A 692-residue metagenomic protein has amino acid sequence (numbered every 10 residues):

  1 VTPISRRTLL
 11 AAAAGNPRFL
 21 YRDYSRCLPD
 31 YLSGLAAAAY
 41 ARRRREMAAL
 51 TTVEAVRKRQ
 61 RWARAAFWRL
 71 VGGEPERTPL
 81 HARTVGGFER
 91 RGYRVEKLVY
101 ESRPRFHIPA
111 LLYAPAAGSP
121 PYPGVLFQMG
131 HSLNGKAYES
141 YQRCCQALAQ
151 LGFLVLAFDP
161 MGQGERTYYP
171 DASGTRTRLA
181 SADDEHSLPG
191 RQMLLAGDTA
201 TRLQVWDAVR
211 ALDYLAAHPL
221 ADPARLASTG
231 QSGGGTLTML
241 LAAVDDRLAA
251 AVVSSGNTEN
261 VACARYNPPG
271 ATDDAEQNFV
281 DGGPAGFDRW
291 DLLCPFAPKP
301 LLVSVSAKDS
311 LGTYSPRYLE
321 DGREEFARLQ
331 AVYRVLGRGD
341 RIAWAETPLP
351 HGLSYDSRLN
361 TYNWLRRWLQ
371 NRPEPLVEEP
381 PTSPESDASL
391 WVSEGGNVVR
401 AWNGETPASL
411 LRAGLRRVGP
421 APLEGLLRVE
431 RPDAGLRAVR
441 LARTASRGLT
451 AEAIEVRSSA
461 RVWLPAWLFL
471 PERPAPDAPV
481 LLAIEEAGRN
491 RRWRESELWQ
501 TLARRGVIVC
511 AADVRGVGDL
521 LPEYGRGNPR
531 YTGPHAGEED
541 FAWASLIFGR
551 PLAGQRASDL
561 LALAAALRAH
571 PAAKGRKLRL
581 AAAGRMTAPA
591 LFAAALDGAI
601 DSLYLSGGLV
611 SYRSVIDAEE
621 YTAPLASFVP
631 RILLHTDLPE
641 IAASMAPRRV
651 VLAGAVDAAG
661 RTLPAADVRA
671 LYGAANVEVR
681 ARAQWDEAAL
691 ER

Functional and structural regions predicted by a protein language model:
V1-A13: N-terminal secretory signal peptides and thylakoid transit peptides that target proteins across membranes
G15-I108, R289-D291, A297-K299, S304-P465 (+6 more regions): Alpha/beta-hydrolase-fold serine-hydrolase catalytic core, especially in secreted/extracellular enzymes
Y113, Q128, F158, T229-Q231 (+14 more regions): Generic beta-strand/beta-sheet core signal
P120, G124-V209, A216, A262-N267 (+2 more regions): Cap/lid segment of the alpha/beta-hydrolase catalytic domain
S132-S140, R178-S181, L195-L203, S228-M239 (+7 more regions): Alpha-helix capping and helix-loop boundary segments enriched in small/acidic/polar residues
Q146, M239-L240, C294, Q500 (+2 more regions): Alpha-helical segments flanking ligand/cofactor-binding loops in enzyme cores
F158-G164, A172-G190, T199-W206, A221 (+12 more regions): Aromatic-lined carbohydrate-binding surfaces of glycoside hydrolases
D213-P284, L563-H635, I641: Primarily recognizes the serine-hydrolase "nucleophile elbow" in alpha/beta-hydrolase and SGNH/GDSL folds
